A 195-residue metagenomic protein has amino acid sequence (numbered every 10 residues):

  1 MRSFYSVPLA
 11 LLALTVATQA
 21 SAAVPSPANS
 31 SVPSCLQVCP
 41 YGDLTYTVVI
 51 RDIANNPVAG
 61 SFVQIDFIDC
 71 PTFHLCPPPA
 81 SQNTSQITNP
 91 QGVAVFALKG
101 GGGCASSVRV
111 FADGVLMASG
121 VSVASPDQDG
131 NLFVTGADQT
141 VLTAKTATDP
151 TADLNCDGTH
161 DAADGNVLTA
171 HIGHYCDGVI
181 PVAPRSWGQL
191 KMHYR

Functional and structural regions predicted by a protein language model:
M1-P8: Bacterial N-terminal signal peptides that target proteins for export
P8-V16: Bacterial N-terminal signal peptides
A17-L132, V141, D149-T151, Y175-D177: The feature marks long extracellular or luminal low-complexity segments
V48, C156-D157: Conserved short loop/turn motifs at secondary-structure junctions
G130-D149, D157-C176, P184-K191: Alpha-helical segments with a strong preference for the paired helices of cellulosomal dockerin domains
Y194-R195: Short, solvent-exposed mixed-charge patches
